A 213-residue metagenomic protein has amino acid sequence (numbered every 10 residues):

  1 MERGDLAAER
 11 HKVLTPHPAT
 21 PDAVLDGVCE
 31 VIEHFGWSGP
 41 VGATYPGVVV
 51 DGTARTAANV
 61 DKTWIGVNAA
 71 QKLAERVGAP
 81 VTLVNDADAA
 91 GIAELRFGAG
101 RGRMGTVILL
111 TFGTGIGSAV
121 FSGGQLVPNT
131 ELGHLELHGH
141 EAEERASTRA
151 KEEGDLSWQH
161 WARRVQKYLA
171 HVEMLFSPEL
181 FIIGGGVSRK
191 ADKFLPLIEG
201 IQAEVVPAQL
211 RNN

Functional and structural regions predicted by a protein language model:
M1-V41, V49-T53, Q71-V81, A93-L109 (+1 more regions): ATP-binding/phosphotransfer module of carbohydrate and carboxylate kinases, centering on a glycine-rich
Y45: Glycine-rich nucleotide/cofactor/substrate-binding loop typically near the N-terminus or early in the first domain
A54-G66: A charged helix-plus-loop insertion that forms the helical arch/lid used to bind and gate nucleic-acid substrates
N59-D61, N85, N212: Asparagine-centered polar/low-complexity signal
V67-N68, K72, N85: Poly-acidic low-complexity segments
D86, G113: Active-site glycine-centered loops adjacent to acidic/histidine catalytic or metal-binding residues that shape
A87-G91: Active-site-adjacent loop/helix segments that line or gate small-molecule/cofactor pockets in enzymes
